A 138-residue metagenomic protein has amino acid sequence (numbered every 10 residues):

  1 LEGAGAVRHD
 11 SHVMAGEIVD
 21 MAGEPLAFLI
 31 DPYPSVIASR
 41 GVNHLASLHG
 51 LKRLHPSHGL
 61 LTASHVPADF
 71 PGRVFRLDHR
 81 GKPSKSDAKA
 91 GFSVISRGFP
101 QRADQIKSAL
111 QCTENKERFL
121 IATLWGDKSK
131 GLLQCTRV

Functional and structural regions predicted by a protein language model:
L1-V138: SAM-dependent transferase fold signal centered on methyltransferase-like domains, encompassing both Class I
